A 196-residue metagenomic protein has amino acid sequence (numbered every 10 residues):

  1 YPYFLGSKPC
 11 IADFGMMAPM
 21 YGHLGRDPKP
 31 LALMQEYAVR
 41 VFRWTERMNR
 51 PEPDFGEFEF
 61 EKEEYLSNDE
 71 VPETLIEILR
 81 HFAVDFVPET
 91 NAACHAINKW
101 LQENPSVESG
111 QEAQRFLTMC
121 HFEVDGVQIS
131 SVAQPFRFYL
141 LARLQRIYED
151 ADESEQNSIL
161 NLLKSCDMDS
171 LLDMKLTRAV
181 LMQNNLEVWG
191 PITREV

Functional and structural regions predicted by a protein language model:
Y1-E46, R50-P53, E59-L66, E70-L163 (+1 more regions): GST-like fold's C-terminal all-alpha helical module
L171: Phosphodiester-processing cores and adjacent nucleic acid-binding clamps
